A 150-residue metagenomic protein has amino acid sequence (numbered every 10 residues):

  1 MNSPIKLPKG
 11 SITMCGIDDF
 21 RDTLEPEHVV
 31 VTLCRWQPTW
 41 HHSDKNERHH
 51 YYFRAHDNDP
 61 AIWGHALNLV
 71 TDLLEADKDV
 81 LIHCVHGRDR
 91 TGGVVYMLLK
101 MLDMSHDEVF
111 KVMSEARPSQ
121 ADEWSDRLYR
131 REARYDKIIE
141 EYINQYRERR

Functional and structural regions predicted by a protein language model:
M1-L81, H86, G93-R150: Cys-dependent protein tyrosine phosphatase-like superfamily
